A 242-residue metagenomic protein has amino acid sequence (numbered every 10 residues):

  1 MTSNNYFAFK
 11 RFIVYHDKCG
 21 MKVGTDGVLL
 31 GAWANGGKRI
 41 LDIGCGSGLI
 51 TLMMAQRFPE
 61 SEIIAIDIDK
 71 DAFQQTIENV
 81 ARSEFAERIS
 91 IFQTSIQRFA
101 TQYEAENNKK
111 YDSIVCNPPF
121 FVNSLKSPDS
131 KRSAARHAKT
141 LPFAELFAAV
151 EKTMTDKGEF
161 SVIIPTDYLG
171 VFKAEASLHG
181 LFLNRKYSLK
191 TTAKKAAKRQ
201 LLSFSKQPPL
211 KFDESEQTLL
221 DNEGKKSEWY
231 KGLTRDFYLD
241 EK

Functional and structural regions predicted by a protein language model:
T2-R39, C45-Q56, S203: SAM-dependent Rossmann-like transferase core, predominantly class I methyltransferases with a strong bias toward
R11, E60, A86-R88, K157 (+1 more regions): A generic structural signal for alpha->beta connector loops
Y15, S90-F92, N184-Y187: General small-molecule cofactor/ligand-binding pocket signal
C19, L141-A197: Conserved Class I SAM-dependent methyltransferase catalytic core
L30, N117, L146, F204: Residue-level signal for inorganic ion chemistry
A32-S127: Conserved SAM/SAH cofactor-binding pocket of Class I
P118-E145: Mobile active-site "lid"/loop adjacent to the S-adenosyl-L-methionine
K194-K242: SAM/dcSAM-binding transferase cores
